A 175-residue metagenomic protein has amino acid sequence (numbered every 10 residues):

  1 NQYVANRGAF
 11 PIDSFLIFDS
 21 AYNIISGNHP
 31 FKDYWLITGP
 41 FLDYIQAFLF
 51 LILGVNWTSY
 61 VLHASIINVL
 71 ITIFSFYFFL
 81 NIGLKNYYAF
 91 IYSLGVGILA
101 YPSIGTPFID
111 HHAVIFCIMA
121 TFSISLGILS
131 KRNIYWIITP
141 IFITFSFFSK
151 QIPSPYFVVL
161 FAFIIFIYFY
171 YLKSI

Functional and structural regions predicted by a protein language model:
V4-S20, F31-Q46, V55-T58: Extracytoplasmic catalytic/substrate-binding loops of multi-pass membrane glycan-assembly enzymes
T38, L42, Q46-G54, Y60-S75 (+1 more regions): Transmembrane alpha-helices of multi-pass, membrane-embedded glycan-processing enzymes that use lipid-linked
Y44, L62, A89-L94, I137-I138 (+1 more regions): Hydrophobic alpha-helical transmembrane segments
L70-I98, K131-Y135: Transmembrane-helix signature of polytopic, membrane-embedded enzymes that assemble or transfer cell-envelope glycans
N81-G83, I118-I138, S146, I167-K173: Membrane-interface transmembrane helices that cradle and orient dolichyl/undecaprenyl
G97, S123, Y135-A162: Membrane-interface alpha helices of multi-pass inner-membrane proteins
S103-V114: Short acidic/glycine- and proline-prone juxtamembrane loop motifs at membrane-interface regions of multi-pass membrane
Y156-I175: Perimembrane helix-loop-helix junctions
